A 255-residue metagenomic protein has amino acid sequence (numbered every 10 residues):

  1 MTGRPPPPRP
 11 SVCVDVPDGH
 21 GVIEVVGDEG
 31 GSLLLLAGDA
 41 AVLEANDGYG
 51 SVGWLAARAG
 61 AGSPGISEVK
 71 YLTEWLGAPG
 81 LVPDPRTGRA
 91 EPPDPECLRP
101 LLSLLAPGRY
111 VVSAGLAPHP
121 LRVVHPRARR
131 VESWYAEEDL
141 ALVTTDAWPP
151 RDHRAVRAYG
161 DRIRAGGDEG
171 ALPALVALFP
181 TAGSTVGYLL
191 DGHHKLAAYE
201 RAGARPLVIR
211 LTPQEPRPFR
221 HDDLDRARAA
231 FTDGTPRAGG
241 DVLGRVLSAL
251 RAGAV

Functional and structural regions predicted by a protein language model:
M1-N46, G183-V255: Basic- and aromatic-enriched surface patches that contact anionic nucleotides/nucleic acids
P5-P8, V16-P17, E24-Y188, E200-R201 (+1 more regions): Short alpha-helix boundary/capping and kink motifs at helix termini
